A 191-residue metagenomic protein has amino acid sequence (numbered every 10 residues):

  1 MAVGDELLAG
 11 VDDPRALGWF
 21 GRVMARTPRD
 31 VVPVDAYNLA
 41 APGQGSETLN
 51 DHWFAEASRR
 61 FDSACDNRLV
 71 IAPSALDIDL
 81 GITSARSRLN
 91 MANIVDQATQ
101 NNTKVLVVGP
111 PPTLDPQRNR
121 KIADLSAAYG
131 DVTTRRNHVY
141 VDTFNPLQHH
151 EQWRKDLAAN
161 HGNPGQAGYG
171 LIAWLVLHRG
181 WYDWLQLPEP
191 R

Functional and structural regions predicted by a protein language model:
M1-G4, L8, D35-A40, N67-P73 (+2 more regions): Structural recognition of the beta-strand scaffold that forms the well-ordered cores of secreted hydrolase catalytic
M1-P42, A55-A64: Serine-esterase "nucleophile elbow" of acetyl-processing enzymes
A9, D13-A16, T48-R88, T113: Oxyanion-hole/transition-state-stabilizing segment in secreted/luminal serine hydrolases and related acyltransferases
W19, V23, E56-A57, S87-I94 (+1 more regions): A general structural detector for well-ordered alpha-helical segments in enzyme core domains, enriched
P28-R29, F54, S58, S74 (+5 more regions): Sec-exported extracytoplasmic/periplasmic mature domains
L39-Q44, A72-I78, T134: Cell-envelope and extracellular/periplasmic
A72-L76, I94-S126: Active-site segments of SGNH/GDSL-like serine hydrolases that catalyze O-acetyl group transfer/hydrolysis on lipids
P112-R191: Catalytic His-Asp segment of secreted/periplasmic serine-dependent ester chemistry enzymes
